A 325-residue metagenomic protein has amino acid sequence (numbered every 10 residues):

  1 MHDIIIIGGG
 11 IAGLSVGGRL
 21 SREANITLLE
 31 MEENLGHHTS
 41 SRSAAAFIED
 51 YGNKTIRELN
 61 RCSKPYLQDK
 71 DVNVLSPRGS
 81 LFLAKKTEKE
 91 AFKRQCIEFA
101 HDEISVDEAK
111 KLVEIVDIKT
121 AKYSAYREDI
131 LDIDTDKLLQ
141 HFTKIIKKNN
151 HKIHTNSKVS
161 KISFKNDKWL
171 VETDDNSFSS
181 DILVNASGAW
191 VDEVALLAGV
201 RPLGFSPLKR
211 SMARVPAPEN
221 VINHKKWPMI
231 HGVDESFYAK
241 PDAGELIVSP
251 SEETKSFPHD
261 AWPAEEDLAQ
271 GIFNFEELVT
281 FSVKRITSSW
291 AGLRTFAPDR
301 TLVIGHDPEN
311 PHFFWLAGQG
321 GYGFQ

Functional and structural regions predicted by a protein language model:
H2-T27: N-terminal Rossmann-like FAD-binding beta1-loop-alpha1 element of flavoenzymes
G18, N310-Q325: Conserved mid-domain beta->alpha element of the FAD-binding
S21-S40: Glycine-rich FAD pyrophosphate-binding loop
G36, S177-K226, A261: Central helical "cap/lid" subdomain
A44-I115, A121-Y123, S236-Y238: Dinucleotide-binding Rossmann-like beta1-alpha1 core, especially the glycine-rich loop that anchors the ADP
N73-F82, E103-N149, S251-P258, P311 (+1 more regions): Helix-loop-beta segment of a Rossmann-like dinucleotide-binding subdomain
Y126-D181, A186: Helical element adjacent to the flavin cofactor pocket in flavoenzyme catalytic cores
P202, A217-A317: Active-site lid/adjacent beta-loop-alpha segment flanking the redox-cofactor pocket in flavoenzymes
